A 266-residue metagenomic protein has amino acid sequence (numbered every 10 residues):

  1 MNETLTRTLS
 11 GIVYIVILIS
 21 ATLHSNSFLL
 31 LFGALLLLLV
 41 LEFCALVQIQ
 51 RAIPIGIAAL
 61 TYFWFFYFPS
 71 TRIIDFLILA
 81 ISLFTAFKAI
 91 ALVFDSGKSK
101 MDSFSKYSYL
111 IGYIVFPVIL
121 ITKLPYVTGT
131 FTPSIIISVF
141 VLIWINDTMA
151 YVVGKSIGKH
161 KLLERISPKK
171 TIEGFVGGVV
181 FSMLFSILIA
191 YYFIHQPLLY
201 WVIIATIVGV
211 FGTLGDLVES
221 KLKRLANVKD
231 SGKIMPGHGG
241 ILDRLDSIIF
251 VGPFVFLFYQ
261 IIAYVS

Functional and structural regions predicted by a protein language model:
M1-T171, F175-T206: Membrane-embedded alpha-helical bundles of polytopic integral membrane proteins
T6, L225-I248: Interfacial loop-to-transmembrane junctions
T8, F43, T148, L217-S220 (+1 more regions): Generic detector of well-ordered alpha-helical packing
I15, S182-M183, R244, V251 (+1 more regions): Hydrophobic transmembrane alpha-helices of multi-pass small-molecule transporters
I145-K155, G212-R224: Short helical (or helix-break) motifs at transmembrane helix termini and adjacent helical loops in multi-pass membrane
K223, I248-F250, F254, F258: C-terminal transmembrane helix pair
L257-S266: Juxtamembrane boundary at the C-terminal end of a transmembrane helix
